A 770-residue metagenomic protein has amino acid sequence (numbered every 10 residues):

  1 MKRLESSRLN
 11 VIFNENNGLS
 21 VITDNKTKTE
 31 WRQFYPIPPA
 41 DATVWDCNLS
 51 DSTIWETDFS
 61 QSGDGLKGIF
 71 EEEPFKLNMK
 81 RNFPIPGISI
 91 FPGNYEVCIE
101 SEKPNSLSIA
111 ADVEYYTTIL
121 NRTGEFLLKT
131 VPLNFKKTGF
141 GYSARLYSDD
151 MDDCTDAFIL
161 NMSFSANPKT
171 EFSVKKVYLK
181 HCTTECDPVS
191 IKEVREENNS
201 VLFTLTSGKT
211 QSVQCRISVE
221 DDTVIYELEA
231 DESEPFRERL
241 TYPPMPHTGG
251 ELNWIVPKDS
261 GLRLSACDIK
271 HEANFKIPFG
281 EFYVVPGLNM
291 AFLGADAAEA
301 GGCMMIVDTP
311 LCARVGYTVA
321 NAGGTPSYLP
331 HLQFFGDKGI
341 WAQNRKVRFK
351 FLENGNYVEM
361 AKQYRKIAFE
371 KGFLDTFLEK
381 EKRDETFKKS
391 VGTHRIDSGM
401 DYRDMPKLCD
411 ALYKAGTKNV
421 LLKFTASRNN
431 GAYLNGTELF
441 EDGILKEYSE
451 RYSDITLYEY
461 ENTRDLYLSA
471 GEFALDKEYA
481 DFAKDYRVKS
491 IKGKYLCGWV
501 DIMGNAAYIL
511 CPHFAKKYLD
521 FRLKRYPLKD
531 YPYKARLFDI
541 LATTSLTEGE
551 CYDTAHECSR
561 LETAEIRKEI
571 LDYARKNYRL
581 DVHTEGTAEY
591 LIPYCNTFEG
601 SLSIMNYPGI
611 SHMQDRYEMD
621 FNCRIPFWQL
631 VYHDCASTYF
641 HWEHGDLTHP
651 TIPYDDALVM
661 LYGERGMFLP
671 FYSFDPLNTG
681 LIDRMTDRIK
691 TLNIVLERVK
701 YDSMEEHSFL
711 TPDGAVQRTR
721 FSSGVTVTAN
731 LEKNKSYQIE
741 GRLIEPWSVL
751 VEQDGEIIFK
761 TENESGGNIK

Functional and structural regions predicted by a protein language model:
R3-D51, L66-G68, M79, A110-T118 (+5 more regions): Carbohydrate-recognition beta-sandwich/jelly-roll modules in extracellular/periplasmic carbohydrate-active proteins
E5-S7, V11-T43, L293-G302, T309-M360 (+6 more regions): Active-site-proximal substrate-binding groove within the catalytic cores of carbohydrate-active enzymes
C47-L49, T57-F59, R81-I109, A144-R145 (+2 more regions): Extra-cytoplasmic beta-strand recognition segments
F70-I90, T118-R122: Secreted extracellular polysaccharide-interacting domains
S101, A166, A230-E232, A729-E732: Asparagine-centered strand-capping/turn motif at beta-strand->loop junctions
T118-C154: Extracellular carbohydrate recognition and processing domains and analogous Trp-centered ligand-binding platforms
L160-K169: Short beta-strand-plus-loop segments that form exposed binding edges in beta-rich domains
L422-A483, V488, A574-R575, R579-V582: Acidic/aromatic-lined carbohydrate-recognition and catalytic surfaces of CAZymes acting on diverse glycans
